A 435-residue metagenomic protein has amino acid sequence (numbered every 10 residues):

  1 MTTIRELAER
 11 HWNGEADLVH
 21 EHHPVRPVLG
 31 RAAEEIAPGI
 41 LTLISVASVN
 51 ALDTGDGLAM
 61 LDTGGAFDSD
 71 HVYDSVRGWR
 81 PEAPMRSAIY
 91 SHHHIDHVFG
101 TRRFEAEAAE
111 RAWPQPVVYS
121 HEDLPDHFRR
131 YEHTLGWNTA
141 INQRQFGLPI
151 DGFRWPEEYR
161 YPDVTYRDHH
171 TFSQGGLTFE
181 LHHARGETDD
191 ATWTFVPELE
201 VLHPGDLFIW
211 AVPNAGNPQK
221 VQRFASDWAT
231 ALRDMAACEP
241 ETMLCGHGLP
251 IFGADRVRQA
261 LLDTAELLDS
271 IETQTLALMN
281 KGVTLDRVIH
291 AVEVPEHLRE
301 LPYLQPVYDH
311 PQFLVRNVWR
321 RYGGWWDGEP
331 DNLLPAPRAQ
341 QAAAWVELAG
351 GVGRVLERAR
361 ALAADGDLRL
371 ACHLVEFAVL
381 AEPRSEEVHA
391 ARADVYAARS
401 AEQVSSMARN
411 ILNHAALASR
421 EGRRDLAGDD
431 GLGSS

Functional and structural regions predicted by a protein language model:
M1-H22, W137, C238-E241, P250-S435: Accessory terminal helices/loops
P27-E82, W193-G205: Conserved beta-strand hairpin/beta-sheet module of binuclear metal-dependent hydrolase folds, prominently
A33, D56, F67-V117: Active-site metal-binding motif and surrounding structural segment of the metallo-beta-lactamase
G39, L52, D62, H92 (+8 more regions): Divalent metal-coordination and catalytic microenvironments
L41, I89, Y119, V164-Y166 (+3 more regions): Hydrophobic/aromatic beta-strand patches that form the interior of the parallel beta-sheet core in alpha/beta enzyme
L58-A59, T63-F67, T171-S173, T178 (+1 more regions): Metallo-beta-lactamase
H94-D96, L124, F208, L249: Catalytic metal-binding/acid-base residues of hydrolase active sites
P125-H183, D227-E239: Metallo-beta-lactamase
